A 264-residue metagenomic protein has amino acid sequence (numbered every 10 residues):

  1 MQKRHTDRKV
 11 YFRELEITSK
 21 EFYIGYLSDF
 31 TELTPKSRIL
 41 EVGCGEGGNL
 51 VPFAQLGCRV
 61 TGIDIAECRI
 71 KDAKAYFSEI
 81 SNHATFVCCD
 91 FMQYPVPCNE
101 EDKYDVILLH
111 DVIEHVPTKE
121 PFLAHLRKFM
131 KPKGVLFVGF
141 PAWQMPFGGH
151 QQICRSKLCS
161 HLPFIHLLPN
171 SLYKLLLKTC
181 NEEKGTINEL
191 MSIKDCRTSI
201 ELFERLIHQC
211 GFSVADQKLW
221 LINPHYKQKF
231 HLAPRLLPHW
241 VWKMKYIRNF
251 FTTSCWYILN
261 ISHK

Functional and structural regions predicted by a protein language model:
M1-D102, V106, H110, F250-Y257 (+1 more regions): Conserved N-terminal segment of class I S-adenosyl-L-methionine
V51-A54, L123-R127: A structural alpha-helix within SAM-dependent methyltransferase catalytic domains
E67, V116-P117: A structural helix-start
D111-H115: A short His-aromatic
P117-H125, V135-N260: S-adenosyl-L-methionine-dependent methyltransferase catalytic module, highlighting the catalytic core
